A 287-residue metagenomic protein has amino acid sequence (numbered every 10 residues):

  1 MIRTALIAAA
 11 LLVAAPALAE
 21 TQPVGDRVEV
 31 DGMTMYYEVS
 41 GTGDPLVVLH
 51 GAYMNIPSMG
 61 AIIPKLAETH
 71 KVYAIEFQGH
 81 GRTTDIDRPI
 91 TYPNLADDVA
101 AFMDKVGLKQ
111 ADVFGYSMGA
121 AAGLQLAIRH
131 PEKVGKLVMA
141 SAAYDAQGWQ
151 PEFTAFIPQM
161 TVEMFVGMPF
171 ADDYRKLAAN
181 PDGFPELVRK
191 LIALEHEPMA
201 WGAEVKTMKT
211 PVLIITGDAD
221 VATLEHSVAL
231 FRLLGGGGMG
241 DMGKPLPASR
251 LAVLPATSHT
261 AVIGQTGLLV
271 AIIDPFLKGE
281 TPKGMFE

Functional and structural regions predicted by a protein language model:
I2-L46, T69, K278-E287: Alpha/beta-hydrolase fold catalytic core
M33-T84: Conserved HGGG/HGGXW glycine-rich cap/lid loop of the alpha/beta-hydrolase fold
S40, A74-F114: Active-site loop/oxyanion-hole signature of alpha/beta-hydrolase fold enzymes
P64-K65, D218-T257, Q265: Conserved loop-alpha-helix segment in the C-terminal half of the alpha/beta-hydrolase fold that carries the catalytic
A121-R129, G135-A171: Flexible "cap/lid" loop of the alpha/beta hydrolase fold
V188-E204: Active-site nucleophile elbow and catalytic-triad environment of alpha/beta-hydrolase enzymes
M208, I214-T216: Short beta-strand/loop motif that positions the catalytic acidic residue of the alpha/beta-hydrolase fold
P247-E287: Catalytic active-site module of serine/aspartate enzymes centered on a nucleophile-bearing elbow/loop
